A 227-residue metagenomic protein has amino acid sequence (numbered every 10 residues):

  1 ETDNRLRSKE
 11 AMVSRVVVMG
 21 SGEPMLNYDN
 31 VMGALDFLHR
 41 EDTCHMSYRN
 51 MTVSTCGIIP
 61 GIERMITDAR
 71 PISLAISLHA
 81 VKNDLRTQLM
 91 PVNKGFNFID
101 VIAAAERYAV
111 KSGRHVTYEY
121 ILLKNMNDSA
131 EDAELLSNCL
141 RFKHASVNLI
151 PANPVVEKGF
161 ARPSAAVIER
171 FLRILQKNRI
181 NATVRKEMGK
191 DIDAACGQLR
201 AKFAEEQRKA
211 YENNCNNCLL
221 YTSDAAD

Functional and structural regions predicted by a protein language model:
D3-N178, A182: Conserved AdoMet/S-adenosylmethionine-binding subsite of the radical SAM
R185-K190: Acidic carboxylate-rich catalytic motifs and surrounding loops in phosphoryl-/glycosyl-chemistry enzymes
D193: Phosphate/nucleotide-binding beta-alpha loop and adjacent structural elements of enzyme active sites
R200: C-terminal catalytic core of tyrosine-transesterase DNA break-rejoin enzymes
R208-L220: Acidic, low-complexity intrinsically disordered tails
Y221-D227: Conserved small/polar residues in nucleotide/adenosyl-binding loops
